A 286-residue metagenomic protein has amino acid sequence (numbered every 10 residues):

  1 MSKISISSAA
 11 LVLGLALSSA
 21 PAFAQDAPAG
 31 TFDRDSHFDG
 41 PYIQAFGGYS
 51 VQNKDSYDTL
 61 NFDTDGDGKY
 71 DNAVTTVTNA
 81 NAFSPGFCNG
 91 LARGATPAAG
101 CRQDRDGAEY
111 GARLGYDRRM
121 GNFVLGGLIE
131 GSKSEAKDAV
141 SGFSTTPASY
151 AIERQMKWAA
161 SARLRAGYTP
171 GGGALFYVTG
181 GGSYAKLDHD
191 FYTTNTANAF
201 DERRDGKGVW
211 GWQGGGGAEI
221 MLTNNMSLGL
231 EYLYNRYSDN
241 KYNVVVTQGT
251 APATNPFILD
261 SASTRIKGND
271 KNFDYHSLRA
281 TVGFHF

Functional and structural regions predicted by a protein language model:
S2-F286: Gram-negative outer-membrane beta-barrel domains
